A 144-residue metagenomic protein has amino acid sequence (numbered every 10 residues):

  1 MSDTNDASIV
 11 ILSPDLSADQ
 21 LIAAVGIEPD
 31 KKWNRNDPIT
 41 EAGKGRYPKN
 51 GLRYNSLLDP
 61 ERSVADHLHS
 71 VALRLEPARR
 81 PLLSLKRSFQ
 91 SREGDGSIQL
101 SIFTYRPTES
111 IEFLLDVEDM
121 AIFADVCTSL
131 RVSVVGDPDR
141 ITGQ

Functional and structural regions predicted by a protein language model:
M1-Q144: Acidic (Asp/Glu-rich) sequence patches and key acidic residues that form negatively charged surfaces used
